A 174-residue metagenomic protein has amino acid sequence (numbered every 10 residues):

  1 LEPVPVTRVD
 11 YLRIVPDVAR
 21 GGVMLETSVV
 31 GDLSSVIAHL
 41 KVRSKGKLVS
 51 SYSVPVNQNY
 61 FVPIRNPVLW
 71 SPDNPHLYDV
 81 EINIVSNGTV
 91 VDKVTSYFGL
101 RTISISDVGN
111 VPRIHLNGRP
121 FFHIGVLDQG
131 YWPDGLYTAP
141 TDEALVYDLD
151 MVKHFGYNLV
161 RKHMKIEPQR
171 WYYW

Functional and structural regions predicted by a protein language model:
L1-W174: Secreted/periplasmic carbohydrate-active enzymes, especially glycoside hydrolases
